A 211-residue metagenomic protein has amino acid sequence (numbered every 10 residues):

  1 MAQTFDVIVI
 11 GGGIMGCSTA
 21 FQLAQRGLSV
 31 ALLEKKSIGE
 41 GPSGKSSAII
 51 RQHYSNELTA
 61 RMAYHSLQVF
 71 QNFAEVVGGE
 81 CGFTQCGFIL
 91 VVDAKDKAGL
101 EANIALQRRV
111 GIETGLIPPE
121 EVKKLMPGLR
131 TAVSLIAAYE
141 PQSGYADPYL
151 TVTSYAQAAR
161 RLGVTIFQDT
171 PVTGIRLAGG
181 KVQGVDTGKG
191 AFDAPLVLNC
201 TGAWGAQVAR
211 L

Functional and structural regions predicted by a protein language model:
A2-G13, A31: Beta1/beta-strand and adjacent pyrophosphate-binding region of the FAD-binding site in flavoprotein oxidoreductases
V7, V30, T114, V197: Hydrophobic anchor at the start of a short beta-strand that flanks the dinucleotide cofactor-binding loop
G16-C17: N-terminal Rossmann-fold NAD(P) dinucleotide-binding loop
A20, A24, A158: Gly/Ala-rich phosphate-binding loop of Rossmann-like dinucleotide-binding domains, activating on the conserved
A24-S43: Glycine-rich FAD pyrophosphate-binding loop
S47-L125: Dinucleotide-binding Rossmann-like beta1-alpha1 core, especially the glycine-rich loop that anchors the ADP
E140-L196, C200-Q207: Helical element adjacent to the flavin cofactor pocket in flavoenzyme catalytic cores
